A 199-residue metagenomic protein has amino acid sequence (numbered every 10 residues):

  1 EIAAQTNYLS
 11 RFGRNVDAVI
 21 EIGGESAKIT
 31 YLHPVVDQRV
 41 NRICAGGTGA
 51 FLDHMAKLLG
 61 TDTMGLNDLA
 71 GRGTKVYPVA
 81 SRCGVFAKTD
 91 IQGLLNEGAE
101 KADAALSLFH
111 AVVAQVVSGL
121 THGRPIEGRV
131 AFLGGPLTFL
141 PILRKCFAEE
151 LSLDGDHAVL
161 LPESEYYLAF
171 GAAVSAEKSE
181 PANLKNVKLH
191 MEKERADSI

Functional and structural regions predicted by a protein language model:
E1-A4, I20-G24, V40-G47, S107-F109 (+3 more regions): Active-site nucleophile and cofactor-binding loops and adjacent substrate-binding regions of central metabolic enzymes
E1-I20, E25-H33, D37, T121-H122 (+1 more regions): Conserved phosphate-binding catalytic cores of ATP/NTP-utilizing and phosphoryl-transfer enzymes
I22-L32, R82-T89, F139-D154: Acidic-glycine-rich active-site phosphate/pyrophosphate-binding loop
P34-K75, V174-K178: Glycine-rich phosphate-binding loop plus the immediately following alpha-helix
L52-H54, L160-A196: Glycine-rich phosphate-binding/hydrolytic loop that grips phosphoryl groups
D62-G93, L184-H190, E194: Internal, active-site/partner-interface "lid" segment
A87-H122, E165: Adenine-nucleotide phosphate-binding core of ATP-dependent small-molecule kinases
L120-E150, L161-E165: Glycine-rich phosphate-binding loops at beta-strand->alpha-helix junctions
